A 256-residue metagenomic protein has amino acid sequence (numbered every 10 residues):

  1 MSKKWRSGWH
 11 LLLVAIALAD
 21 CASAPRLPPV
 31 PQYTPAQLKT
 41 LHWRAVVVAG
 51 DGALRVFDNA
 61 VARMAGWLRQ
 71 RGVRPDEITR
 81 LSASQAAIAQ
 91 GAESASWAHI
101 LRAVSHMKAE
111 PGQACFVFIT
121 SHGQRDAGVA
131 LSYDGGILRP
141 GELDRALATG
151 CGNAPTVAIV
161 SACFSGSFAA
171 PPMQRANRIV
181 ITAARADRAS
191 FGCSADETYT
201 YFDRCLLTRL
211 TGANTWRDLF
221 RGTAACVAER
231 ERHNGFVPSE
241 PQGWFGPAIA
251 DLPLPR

Functional and structural regions predicted by a protein language model:
S2-L11: Bacterial N-terminal signal peptides that target proteins for export
H10-D20: Bacterial N-terminal signal peptides
C21-Q113, G192-T200, I249-R256: Boundary/activation segment at the start of structured domains
R44-V48, E77-S82, C115-I119, T156-S161 (+1 more regions): Structural recognition of the beta-strand scaffold that forms the well-ordered cores of secreted hydrolase catalytic
D51-R55, A83-I88, S121-A127, G136 (+3 more regions): Solvent-exposed loop/turn segments at secondary-structure junctions within structured extracellular/periplasmic domains
N59-A62, G66, A98-S105, G141 (+7 more regions): Solvent-exposed, polar/charged alpha-helical surfaces in well-ordered, non-transmembrane soluble domains, broadly
V61, V157-E240, F245: Active-site-proximal C-terminal subdomain of hydrolase catalytic domains
G112, S121-G152: A short, glycine/acidic-enriched catalytic loop
